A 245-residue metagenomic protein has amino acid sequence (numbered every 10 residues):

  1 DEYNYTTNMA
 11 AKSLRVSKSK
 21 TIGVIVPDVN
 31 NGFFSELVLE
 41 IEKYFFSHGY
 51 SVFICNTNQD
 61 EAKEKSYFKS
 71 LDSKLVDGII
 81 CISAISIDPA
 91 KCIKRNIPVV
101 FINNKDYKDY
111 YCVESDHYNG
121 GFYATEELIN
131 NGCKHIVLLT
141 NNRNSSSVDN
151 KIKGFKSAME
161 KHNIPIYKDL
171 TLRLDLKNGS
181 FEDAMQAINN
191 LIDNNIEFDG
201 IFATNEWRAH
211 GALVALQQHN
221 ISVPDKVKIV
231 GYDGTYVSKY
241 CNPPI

Functional and structural regions predicted by a protein language model:
D1-K20, K153: N-terminal helix-turn-helix DNA-binding module of bacterial transcription factors
T6, I82-S83, I102, N131 (+3 more regions): Replace "coordinates the UDP/GDP/TDP-sugar" with "coordinates nucleotide-activated sugar donors
S17-E126, N130, D193, E197: Alpha-helical recognition/docking segments in bacterial nutrient-uptake and carbohydrate-utilization systems
P27-E36, I54-K63, V113-Y123, L139-A187 (+2 more regions): Hinge/beta->alpha junction and helix N-cap segments in small-molecule ligand-binding domains
H135, I166-L170, S222-I229: Short acidic capping loops at alpha-helix termini that bridge into adjacent secondary structure
I188-I245: Flexible loop/turn connectors
